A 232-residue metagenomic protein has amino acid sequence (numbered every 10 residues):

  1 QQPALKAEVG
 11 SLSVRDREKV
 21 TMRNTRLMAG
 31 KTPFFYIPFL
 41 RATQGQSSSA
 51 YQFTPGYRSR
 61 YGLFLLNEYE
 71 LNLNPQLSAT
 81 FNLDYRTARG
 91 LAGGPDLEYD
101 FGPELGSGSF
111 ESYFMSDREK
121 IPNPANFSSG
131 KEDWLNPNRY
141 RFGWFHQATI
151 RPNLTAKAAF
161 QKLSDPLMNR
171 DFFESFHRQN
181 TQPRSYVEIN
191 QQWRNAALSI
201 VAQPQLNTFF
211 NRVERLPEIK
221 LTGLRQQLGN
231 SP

Functional and structural regions predicted by a protein language model:
Q1-P232: Outer-membrane beta-barrel proteins and related beta-barrel translocases across Gram-negative bacteria
